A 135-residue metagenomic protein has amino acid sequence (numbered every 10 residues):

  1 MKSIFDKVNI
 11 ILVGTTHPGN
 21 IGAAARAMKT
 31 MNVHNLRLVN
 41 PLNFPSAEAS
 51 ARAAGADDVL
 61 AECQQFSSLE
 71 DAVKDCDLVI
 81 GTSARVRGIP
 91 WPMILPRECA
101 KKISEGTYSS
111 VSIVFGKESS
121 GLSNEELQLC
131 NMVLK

Functional and structural regions predicted by a protein language model:
M1-K135: Post-transcriptional modification and biogenesis factors for structured RNAs of the translation apparatus
